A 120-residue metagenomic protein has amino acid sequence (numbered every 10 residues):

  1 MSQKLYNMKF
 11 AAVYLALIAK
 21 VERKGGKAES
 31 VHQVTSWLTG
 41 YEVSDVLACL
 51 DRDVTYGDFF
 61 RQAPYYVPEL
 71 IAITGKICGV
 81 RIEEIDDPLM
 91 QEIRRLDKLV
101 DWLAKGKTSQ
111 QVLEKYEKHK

Functional and structural regions predicted by a protein language model:
M1-K120: A charge-rich, low-complexity, intrinsically flexible signal that marks solvent-exposed coils, linkers, repeats
